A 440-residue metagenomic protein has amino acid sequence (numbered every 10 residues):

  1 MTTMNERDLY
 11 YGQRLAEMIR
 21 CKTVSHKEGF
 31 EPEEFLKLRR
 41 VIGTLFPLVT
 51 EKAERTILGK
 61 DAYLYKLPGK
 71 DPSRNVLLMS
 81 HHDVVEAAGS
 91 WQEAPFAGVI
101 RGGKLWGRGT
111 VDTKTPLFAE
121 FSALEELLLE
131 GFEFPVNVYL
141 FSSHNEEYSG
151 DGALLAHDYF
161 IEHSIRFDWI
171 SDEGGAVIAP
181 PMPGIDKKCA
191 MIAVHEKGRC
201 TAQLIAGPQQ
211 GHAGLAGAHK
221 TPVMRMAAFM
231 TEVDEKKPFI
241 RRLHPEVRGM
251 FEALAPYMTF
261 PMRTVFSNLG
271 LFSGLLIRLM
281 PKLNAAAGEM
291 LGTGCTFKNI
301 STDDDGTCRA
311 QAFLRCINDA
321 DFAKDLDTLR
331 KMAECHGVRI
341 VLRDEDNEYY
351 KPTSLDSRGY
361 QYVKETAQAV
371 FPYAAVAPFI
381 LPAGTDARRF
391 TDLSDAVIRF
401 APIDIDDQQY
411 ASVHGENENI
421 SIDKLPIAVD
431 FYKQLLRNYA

Functional and structural regions predicted by a protein language model:
T2-T110, L127-F134: Acidic/His- and Gly-rich active-site-bordering loop/insert found across diverse amide/peptide-bond hydrolases
E54-T56, D71-S73, I178-P180, K187 (+3 more regions): An extended, acidic, His-containing surface patch that forms the Zn2+-binding/catalytic region of metallohydrolases
S73, E93, P135, R166 (+4 more regions): Short, solvent-exposed loop/turn segments at the edges of secondary structure
H82-D83, V233-P238, R330-V338: A common structural junction motif
K104-L105, V111-M191: Acidic/histidine-rich catalytic neighborhood of metal-dependent amide-processing enzymes
L154-L155, Y159, A213-P238: A short core secondary-structure module
G174-G175, A190-Q203, F400, D404-Y410: Flexible glycine/proline-rich, aromatic-decorated loop/lid segments
D186-K188, G207-A213: Flexible glycine/proline-enriched surface loops and loop-helix/loop-strand junctions
